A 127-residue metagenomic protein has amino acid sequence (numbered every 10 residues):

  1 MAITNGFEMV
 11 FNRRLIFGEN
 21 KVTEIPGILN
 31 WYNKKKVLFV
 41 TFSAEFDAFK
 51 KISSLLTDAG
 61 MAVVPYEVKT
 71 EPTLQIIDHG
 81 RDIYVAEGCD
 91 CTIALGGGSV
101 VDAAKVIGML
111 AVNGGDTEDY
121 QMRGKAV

Functional and structural regions predicted by a protein language model:
M1-C91: ATP/NTP phosphate-donor binding region
Q75-V127: Glycine/threonine-rich beta-strand-loop-alpha-helix active-site module that forms ligand/phosphate-binding
